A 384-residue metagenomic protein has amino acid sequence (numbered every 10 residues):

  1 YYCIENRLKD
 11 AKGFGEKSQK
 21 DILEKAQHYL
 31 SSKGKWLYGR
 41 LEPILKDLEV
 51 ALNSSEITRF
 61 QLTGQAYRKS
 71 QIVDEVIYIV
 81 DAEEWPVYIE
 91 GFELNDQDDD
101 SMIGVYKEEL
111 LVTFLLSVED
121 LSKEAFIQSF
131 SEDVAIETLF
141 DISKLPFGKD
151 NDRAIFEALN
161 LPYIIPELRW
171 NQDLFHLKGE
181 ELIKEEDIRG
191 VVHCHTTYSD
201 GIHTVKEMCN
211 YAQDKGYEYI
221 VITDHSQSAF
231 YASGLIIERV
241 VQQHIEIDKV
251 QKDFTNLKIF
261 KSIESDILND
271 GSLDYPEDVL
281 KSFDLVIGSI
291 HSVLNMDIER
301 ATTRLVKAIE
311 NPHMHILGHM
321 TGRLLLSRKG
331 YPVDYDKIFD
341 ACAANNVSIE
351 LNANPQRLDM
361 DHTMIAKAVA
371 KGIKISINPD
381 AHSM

Functional and structural regions predicted by a protein language model:
Y1-Y2, R7-Q61: Helical scaffold of the NTase/Pol beta-like nucleotidyltransferase catalytic core
G15, G64, I142, H193 (+6 more regions): Divalent metal-coordination and catalytic microenvironments
K46-V87: Active-site nucleotide-donor binding segment shared across nucleotidyl transfer reactions
N53, C209, Q213-D214, I309-E310 (+1 more regions): Non-catalytic positions within long, well-ordered alpha-helices that form the structural scaffold/packing of enzyme
P86-N95: Short amphipathic alpha-helices in soluble, non-transmembrane regions that often serve as interface/regulatory elements
L94-E185: Acidic, metal-coordinating catalytic segment for phosphate/diphosphate chemistry, firing primarily on the Nudix
D173-I267, I316, R323-A341, L358 (+2 more regions): An N-terminally biased module of ancient metal coordination in phosphate/nucleic-acid-related enzymes
N269-V279, L305-V306, R328-P332, M360-A370: Distinct, well-ordered alpha-helical segments
